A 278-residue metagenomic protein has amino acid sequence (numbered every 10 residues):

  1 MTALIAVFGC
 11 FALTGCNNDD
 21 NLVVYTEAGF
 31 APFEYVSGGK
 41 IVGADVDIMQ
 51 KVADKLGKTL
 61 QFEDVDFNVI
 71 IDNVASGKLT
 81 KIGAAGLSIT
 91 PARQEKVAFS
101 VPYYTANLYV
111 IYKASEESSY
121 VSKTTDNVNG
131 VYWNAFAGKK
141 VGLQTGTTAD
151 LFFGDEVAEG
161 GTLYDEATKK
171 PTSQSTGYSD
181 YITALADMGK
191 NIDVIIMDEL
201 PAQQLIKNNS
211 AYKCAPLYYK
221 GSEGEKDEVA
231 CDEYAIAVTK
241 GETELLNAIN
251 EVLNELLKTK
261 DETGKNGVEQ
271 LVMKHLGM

Functional and structural regions predicted by a protein language model:
F11-G15: C-terminal motif of bacterial Sec signal peptides marking the signal peptidase cleavage site
D19-L87, G177: Extracytoplasmic small-molecule ligand-binding "clamshell" domains of the periplasmic binding protein/Venus flytrap
A28, Y104-Y112, K207-L253, K274-M278: Periplasmic-binding protein-like
G29, G38-I41, S88, K113-T125 (+3 more regions): Short coil/turn segments
Q50, T59-A135, S210, L217-V229: Acidic, polar ligand-binding/catalytic clefts
G57-T59, A75-A85, K139-K140, T176 (+4 more regions): Alpha-to-beta junction loops
T59, T124-G138, L143-T172, N247-M278: Ligand-binding clefts/hinges and TM-proximal coupling segments of bilobed small-molecule sensing domains
Q61-V74, N127-V128, Y164-D187: Short helix-initiation/N-cap motifs at beta->coil->alpha
